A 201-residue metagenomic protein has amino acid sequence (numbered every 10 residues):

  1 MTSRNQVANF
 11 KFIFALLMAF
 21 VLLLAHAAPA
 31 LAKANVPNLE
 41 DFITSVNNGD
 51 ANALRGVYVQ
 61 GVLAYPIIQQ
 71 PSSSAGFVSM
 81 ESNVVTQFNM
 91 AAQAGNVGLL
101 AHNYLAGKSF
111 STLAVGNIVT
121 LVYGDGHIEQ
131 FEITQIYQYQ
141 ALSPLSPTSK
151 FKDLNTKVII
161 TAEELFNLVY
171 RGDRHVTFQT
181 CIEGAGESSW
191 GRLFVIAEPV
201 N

Functional and structural regions predicted by a protein language model:
M1-N5: N-terminal Lys/Arg-rich, disordered targeting/topogenic segments
Q6-V7, A27, G124, N167: Compositionally biased, intrinsically disordered low-complexity regions enriched in proline and serine
V7-A30: Sec-dependent N-terminal signal peptides of Gram-positive bacterial secreted proteins and lipoproteins
A32-N201: Solvent-exposed, non-transmembrane regions of membrane-associated and secreted proteins
